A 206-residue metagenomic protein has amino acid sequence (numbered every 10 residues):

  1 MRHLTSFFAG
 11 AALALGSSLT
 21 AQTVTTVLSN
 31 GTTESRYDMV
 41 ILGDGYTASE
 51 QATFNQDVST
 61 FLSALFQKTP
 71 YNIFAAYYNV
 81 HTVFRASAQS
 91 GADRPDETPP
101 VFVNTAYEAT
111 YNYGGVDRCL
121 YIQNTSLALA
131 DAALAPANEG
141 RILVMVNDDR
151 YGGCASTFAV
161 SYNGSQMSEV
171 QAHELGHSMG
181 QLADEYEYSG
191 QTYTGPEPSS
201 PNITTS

Functional and structural regions predicted by a protein language model:
M1-A11: Bacterial N-terminal signal peptides that target proteins for export
A14-G16, A21: Boundary at the C-terminal end of the N-terminal hydrophobic targeting segment
Q22-A132, R150, Y162: Propeptide-to-catalytic entry region of secreted or membrane-anchored zinc metalloproteases
D38-G43, N79-T82, R141-M145, V170-Q171 (+1 more regions): Structural recognition of the beta-strand scaffold that forms the well-ordered cores of secreted hydrolase catalytic
A130-Y151: Catalytic grooves of carbohydrate-active enzymes
S156-S206: The catalytic-center signature of Zn2+-dependent metalloproteases
